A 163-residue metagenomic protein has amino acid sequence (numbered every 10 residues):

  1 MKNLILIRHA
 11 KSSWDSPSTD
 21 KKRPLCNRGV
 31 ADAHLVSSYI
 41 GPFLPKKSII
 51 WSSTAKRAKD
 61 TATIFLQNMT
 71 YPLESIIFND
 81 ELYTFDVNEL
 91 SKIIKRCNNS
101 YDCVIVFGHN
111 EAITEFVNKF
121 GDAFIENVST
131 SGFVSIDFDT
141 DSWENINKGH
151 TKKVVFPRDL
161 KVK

Functional and structural regions predicted by a protein language model:
K2-E81, I113, I125-V128, K163: Active-site-proximal alpha-helix that buttresses catalytic centers in soluble enzyme cores
A10, L82-T84, D139, P157: Short, solvent-exposed coil/turn elements at secondary-structure transition points
Y39, I64, N68, R96 (+2 more regions): Active-site catalytic microenvironments for nucleophilic, acid-base chemistry
L82-N98: Short phosphate-binding loop-to-helix
K95-I105, N147-R158: A polyampholytic, Gly/Pro-enriched intrinsically disordered region
C97-I105, E111-S131: Non-DNA-binding regulatory cores of transcription-related proteins, predominantly C-terminal effector-binding
A123-P157: Domain-level recognition of soluble alpha/beta enzyme cores, biased toward histidine phosphatases/phosphomutases
